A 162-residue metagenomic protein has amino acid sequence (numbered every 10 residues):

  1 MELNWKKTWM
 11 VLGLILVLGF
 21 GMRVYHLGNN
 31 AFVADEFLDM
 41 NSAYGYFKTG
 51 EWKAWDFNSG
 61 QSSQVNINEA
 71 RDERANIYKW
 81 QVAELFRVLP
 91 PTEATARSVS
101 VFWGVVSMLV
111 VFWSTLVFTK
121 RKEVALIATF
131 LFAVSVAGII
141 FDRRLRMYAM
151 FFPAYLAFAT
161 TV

Functional and structural regions predicted by a protein language model:
E2-V162: Membrane-integral, polyisoprenol-dependent glycosyltransferases of the GT-C/oligosaccharyltransferase superfamily
